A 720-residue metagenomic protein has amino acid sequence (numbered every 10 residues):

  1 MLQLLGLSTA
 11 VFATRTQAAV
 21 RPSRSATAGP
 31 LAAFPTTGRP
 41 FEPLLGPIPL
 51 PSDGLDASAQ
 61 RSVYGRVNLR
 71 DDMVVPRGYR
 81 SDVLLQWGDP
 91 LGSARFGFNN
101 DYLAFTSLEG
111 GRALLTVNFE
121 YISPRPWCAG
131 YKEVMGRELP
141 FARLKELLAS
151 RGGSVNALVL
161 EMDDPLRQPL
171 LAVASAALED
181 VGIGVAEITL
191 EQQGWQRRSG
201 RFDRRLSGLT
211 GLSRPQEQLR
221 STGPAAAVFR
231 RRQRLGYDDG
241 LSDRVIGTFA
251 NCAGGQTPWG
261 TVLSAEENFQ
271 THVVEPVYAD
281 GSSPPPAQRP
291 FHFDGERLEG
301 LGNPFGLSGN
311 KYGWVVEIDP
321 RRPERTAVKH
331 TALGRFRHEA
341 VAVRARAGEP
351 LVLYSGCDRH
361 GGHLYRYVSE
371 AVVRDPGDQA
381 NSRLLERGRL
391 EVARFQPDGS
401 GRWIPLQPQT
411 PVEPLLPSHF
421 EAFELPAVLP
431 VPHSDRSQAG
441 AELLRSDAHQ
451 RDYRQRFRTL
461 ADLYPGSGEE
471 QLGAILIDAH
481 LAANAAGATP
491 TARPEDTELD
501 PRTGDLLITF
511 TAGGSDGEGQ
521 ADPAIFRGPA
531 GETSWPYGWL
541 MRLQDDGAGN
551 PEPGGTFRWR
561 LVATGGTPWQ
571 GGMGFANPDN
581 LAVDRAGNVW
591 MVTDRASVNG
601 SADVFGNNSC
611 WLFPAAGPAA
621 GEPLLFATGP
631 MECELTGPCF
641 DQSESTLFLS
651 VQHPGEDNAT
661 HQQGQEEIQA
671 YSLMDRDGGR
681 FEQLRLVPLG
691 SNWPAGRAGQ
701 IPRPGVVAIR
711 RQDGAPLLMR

Functional and structural regions predicted by a protein language model:
M1: Glycine-rich phosphate-binding loop of nucleotide-binding enzymes
L4-R720: Conserved small-residue
